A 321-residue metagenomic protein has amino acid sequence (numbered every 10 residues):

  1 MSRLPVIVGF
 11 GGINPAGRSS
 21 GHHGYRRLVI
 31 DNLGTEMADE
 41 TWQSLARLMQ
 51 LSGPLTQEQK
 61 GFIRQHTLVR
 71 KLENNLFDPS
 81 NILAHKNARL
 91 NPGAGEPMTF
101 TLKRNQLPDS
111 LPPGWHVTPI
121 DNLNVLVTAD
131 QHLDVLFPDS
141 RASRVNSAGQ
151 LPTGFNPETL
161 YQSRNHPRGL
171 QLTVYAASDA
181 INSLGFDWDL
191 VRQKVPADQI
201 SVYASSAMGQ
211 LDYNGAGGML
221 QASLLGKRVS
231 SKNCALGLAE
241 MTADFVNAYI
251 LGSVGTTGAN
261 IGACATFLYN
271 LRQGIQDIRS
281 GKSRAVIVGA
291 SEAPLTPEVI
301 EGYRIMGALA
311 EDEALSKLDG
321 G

Functional and structural regions predicted by a protein language model:
M1-M208, D212-G255, Q276-R279, S291 (+2 more regions): Conserved "HGTGT" condensation-loop signature of ketosynthase/thiolase-family condensing enzymes that catalyze
G255-G262: Short pre-catalytic strand/loop immediately N-terminal to key active-site residues, enriched for Gly-Thr
F267: Short conserved active-site loop signatures built around small residues
N270: Active-site histidine-anchored catalytic micro-motif
K282-V286: Short, high-confidence coil segments that cap the C-terminus of an alpha-helix and link into the following beta-strand
I300: Short, conserved "active-site rim" segments that organize catalytic pockets and cofactor/ligand binding
